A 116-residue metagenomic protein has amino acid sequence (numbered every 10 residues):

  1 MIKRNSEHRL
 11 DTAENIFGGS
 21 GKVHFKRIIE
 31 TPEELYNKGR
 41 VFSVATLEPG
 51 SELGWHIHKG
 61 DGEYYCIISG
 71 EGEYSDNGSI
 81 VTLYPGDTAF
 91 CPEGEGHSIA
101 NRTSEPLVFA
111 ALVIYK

Functional and structural regions predicted by a protein language model:
M1-G39: A short, N-terminal "cap"/entry segment at the start of jelly-roll beta-barrel domains of the cupin/DSBH fold
R27-T31, S43-K59, E93: Conserved short histidine dyad/triad with adjacent acidic residue
V44, Y64, G78-T82: Short, surface-exposed secondary-structure edge patches
A45, F90, E105-K116: A short hydrophobic beta-strand segment most commonly corresponding to one strand of the jelly-roll/cupin
P49, G60, S79, E95-G96 (+2 more regions): A generic "binding-loop/recognition-motif" signal
W55, Y74-S75, C91, H97-T103: Short beta-strand His + acidic residue motifs that chelate non-heme Fe in jelly-roll/DSBH and cupin folds
G60-G62, C66-G72: Glycine- and acidic-residue-biased ligand/ion/polar-headgroup-sensing regions
S79-E93: Short acidic-glycine-tyrosine-enriched beta hairpin
